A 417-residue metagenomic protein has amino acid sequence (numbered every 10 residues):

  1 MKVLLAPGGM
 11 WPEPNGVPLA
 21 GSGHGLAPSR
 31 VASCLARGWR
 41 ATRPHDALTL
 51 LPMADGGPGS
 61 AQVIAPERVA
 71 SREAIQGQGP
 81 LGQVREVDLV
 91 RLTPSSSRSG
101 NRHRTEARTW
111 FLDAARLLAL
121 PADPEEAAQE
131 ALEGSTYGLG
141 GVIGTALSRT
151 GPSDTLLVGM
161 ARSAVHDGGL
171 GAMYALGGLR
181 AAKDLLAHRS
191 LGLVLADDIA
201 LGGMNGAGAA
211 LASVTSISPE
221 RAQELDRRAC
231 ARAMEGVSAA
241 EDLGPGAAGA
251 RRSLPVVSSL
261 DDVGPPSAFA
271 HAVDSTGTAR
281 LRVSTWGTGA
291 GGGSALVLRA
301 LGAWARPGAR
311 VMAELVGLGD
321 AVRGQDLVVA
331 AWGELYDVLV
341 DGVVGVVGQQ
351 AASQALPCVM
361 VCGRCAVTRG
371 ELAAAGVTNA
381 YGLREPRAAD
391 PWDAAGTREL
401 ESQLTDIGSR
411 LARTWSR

Functional and structural regions predicted by a protein language model:
M1-R417: N-terminal loops that bind phosphate or other acidic moieties and the adjacent beta-alpha structural core
